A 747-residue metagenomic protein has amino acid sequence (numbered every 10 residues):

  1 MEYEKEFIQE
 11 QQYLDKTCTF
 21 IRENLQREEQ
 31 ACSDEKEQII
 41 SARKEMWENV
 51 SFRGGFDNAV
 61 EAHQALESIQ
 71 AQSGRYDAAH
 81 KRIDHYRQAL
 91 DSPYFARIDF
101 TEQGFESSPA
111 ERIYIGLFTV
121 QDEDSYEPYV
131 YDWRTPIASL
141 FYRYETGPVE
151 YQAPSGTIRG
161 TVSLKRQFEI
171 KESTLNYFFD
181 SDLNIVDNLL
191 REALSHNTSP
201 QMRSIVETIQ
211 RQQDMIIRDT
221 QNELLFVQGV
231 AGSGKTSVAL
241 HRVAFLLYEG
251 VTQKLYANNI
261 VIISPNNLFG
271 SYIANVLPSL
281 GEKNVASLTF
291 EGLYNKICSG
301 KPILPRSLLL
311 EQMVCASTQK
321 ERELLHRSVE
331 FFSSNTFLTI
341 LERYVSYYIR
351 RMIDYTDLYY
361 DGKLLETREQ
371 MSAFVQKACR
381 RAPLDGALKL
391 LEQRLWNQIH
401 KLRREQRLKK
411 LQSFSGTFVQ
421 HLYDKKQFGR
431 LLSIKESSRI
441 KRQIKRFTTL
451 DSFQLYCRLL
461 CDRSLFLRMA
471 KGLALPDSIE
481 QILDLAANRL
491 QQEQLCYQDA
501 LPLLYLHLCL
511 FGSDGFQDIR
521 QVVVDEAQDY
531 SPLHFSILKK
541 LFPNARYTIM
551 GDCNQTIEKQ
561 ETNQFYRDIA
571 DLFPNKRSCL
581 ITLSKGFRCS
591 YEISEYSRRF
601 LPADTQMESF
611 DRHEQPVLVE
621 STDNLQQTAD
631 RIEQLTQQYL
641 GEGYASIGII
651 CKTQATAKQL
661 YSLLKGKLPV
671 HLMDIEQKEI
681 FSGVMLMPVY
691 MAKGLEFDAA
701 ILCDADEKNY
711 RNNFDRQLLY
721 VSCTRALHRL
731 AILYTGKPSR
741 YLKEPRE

Functional and structural regions predicted by a protein language model:
M1-K36, D91, D187-Q312, K693 (+2 more regions): P-loop NTPase Walker
M1-V206, Q210, D214-R218, E747: Extended, charged low-complexity regulatory segments
T101, P265, K652: Short loop/turn motifs enriched for small/polar and acidic residues
S195, S199, F331, R381 (+3 more regions): Conserved phosphate/pyrophosphate-binding and hydrolysis machinery centered on Walker-type P-loop NTPases, extending
Q201, I205, K235-A239, L391 (+3 more regions): Phosphate/oxyanion-binding active-site loops and adjacent basic polyanion-contact surfaces
I209, V523-V524: Short hydrophobic beta-strand that contains or immediately precedes a catalytic carboxylate
L247-V523, D529-I537, A545-R546, S578: Alpha-helical nucleic-acid-binding subdomain of P-loop helicases immediately C-terminal to the Walker A/P-loop
Q253, N275, S279-K283, L288-L293 (+4 more regions): Conserved helicase motor core of SF1/SF2 NTP-dependent helicases
